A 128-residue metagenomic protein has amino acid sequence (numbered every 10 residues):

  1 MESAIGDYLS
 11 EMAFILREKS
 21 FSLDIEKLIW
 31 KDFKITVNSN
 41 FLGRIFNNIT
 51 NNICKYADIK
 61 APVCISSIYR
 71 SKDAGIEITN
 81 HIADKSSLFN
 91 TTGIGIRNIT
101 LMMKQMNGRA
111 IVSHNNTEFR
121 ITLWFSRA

Functional and structural regions predicted by a protein language model:
M1-F14: Short beta-to-alpha transition helix within the HATPase_c
S22-F33, T79-H81: Conserved catalytic submotifs in the C-terminal HATPase_c
L42-G43: A residue-level detector for a conserved hydrophobic packing site within the catalytic ATP-binding domain
N52-C54: Short helix-loop "hinge" at the ATP-lid/N-box region of the Bergerat-fold HATPase_c
K60-K72: Short beta-strand/loop element within the Bergerat-fold HATPase_c
A74-R97: Glycine-rich/acidic phosphate-handling loop/turn and adjacent ATP-lid/helix of nucleotide-binding kinase/ATPase domains
M103-K104: Detector for a conserved hydrophobic position within an alpha-helical segment of the HATPase_c
G108-R109: Conserved glycine-rich
